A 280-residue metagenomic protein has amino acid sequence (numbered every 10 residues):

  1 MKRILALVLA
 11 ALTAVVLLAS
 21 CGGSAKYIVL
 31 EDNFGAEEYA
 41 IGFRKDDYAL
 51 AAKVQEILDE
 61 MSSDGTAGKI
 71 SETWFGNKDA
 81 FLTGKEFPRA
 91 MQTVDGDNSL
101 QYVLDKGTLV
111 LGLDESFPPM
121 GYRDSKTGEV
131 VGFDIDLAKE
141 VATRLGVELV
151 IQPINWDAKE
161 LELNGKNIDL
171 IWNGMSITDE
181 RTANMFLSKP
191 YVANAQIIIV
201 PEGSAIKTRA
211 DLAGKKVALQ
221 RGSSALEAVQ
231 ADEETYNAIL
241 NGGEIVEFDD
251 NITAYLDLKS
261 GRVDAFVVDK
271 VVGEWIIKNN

Functional and structural regions predicted by a protein language model:
K2-G22: Sec-dependent N-terminal signal peptides of Gram-positive bacterial secreted proteins and lipoproteins
A19-G35, A158-L161, G174-A183, A228-A231 (+1 more regions): A ligand-binding cleft/hinge motif common to bilobed small-molecule-binding domains
K26-N33, I135, K139, T143 (+1 more regions): Acidic, polar ligand-binding/catalytic clefts
N33-G35, E56-N98, S224-I245, K278-N280: Ligand-binding clefts/hinges and TM-proximal coupling segments of bilobed small-molecule sensing domains
E37-E56, Q196-T208: A bilobed periplasmic-binding-protein/Venus flytrap-type ligand-binding module shared by bacterial periplasmic
I41, V54, V141, L163-N164 (+2 more regions): Hydrophobic residues within well-ordered alpha-helices
L50-K53, E60-W74, T93-G174, E247: Extracytoplasmic small-molecule ligand-binding "clamshell" domains of the periplasmic binding protein/Venus flytrap
T108-L113, A210-E227: Short loop->beta-strand "edge-of-pocket" segments that line small-molecule binding or catalytic clefts across diverse
